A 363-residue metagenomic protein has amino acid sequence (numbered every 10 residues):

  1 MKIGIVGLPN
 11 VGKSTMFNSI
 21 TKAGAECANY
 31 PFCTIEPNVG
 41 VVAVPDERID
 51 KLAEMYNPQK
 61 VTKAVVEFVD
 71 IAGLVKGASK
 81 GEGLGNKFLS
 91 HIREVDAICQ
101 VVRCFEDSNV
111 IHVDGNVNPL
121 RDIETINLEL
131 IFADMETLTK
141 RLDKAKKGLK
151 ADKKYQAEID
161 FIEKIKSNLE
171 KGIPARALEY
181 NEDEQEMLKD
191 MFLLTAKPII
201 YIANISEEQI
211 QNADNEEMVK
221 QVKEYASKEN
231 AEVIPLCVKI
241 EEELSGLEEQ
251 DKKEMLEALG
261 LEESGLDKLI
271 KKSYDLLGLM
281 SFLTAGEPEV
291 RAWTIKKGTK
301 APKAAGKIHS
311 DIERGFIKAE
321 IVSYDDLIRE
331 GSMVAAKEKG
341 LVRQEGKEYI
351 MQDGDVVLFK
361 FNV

Functional and structural regions predicted by a protein language model:
M1-I111, L138-K140, A145: Conserved G1/Walker A P-loop phosphate-binding module
K2-V6, F17, K144-I350, N362-V363: C-terminal-of-GTPase-core extension/linker across diverse P-loop GTPases
I5, G24, G77, G115 (+3 more regions): Generic anion/oxyanion-binding catalytic loop in active/binding sites
P9, I131-D134, F192: Flexible interhelical turns and helix-capping residues at alpha-helix boundaries within structured domains
A23-P31, N38-G40, R48-K51, K80 (+10 more regions): Glycine-rich, flexible loop/turn motifs
F32, D46-I49, T62-F68, E82-V95 (+9 more regions): Amphipathic alpha-helical transducer elements in NTP-driven molecular machines
G40-P45, A72-E82, R93-Y155, N168-N181 (+1 more regions): Conserved Switch II/interswitch segment of TRAFAC-class P-loop GTPases
Q352-V357: Structural motif
